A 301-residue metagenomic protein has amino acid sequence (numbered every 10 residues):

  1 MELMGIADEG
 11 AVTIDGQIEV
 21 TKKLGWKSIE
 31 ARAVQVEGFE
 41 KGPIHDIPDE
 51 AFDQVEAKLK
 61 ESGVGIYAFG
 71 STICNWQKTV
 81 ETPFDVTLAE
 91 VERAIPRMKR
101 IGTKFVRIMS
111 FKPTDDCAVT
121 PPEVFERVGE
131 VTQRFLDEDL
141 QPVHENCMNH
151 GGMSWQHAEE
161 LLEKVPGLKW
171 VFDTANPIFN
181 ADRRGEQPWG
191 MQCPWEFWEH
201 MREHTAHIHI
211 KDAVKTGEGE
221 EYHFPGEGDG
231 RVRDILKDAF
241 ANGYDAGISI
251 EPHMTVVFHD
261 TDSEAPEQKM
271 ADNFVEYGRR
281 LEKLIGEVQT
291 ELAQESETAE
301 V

Functional and structural regions predicted by a protein language model:
M1-A7, I29-A31, I66-S71, V106-I108 (+4 more regions): Hydrophobic faces of well-ordered beta-strands that scaffold small-molecule active sites in alpha/beta enzyme cores
E9, A33-Q35, T72-N75, S110-T114 (+4 more regions): Active-site-proximal loop/turn and secondary-structure-junction residues that shape catalytic pockets, frequently
I14-K23, P48-S62, E92-K99, W155-E163 (+2 more regions): Short amphipathic alpha-helices and their capping/turn segments at secondary-structure boundaries
I14-V36, I101-K104: Catalytic domains of carbohydrate-active enzymes, especially glycoside hydrolases
G16-Q17, K60-E61, G65, W76-F172 (+6 more regions): Active-site acidic/histidine proton-transfer and metal-coordination neighborhood in alpha/beta enzyme cores
T21, I29, L59, M98 (+6 more regions): Conserved, mostly hydrophobic/aromatic
E30-E56, F111-D116: Glycine-rich, proline-tolerant flexible connector loops at the mouths of alpha/beta enzymes
F69, T132-D229, R233: Acidic/histidine-rich catalytic cores of soluble enzymes
